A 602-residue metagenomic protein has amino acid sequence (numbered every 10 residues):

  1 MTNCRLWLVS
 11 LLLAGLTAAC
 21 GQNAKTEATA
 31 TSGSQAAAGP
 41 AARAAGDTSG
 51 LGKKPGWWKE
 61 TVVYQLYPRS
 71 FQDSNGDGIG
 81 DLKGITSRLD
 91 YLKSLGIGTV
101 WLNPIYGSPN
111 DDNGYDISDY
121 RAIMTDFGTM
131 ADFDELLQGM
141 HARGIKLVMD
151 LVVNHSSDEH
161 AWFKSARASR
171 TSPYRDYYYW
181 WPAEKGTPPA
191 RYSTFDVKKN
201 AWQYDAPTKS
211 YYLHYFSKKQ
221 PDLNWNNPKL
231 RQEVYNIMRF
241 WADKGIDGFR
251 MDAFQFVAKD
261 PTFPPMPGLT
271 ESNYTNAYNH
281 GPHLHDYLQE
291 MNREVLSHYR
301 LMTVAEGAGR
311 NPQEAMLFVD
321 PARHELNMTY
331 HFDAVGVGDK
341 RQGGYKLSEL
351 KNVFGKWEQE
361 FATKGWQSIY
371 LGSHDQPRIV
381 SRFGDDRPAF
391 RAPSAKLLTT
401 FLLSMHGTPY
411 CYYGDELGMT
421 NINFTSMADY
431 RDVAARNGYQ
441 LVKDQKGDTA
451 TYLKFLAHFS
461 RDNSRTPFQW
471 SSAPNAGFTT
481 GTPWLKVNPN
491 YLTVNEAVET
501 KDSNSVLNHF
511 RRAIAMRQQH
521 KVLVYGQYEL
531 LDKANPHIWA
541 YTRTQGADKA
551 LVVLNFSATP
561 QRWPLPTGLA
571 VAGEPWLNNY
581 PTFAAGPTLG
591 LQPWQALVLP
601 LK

Functional and structural regions predicted by a protein language model:
M1-L8: Bacterial N-terminal signal peptides that target proteins for export
T17-A19: C-terminal motif of bacterial Sec signal peptides marking the signal peptidase cleavage site
G21-R239, D243, F256-N311, P321 (+1 more regions): Acidic/aromatic-lined carbohydrate-recognition and catalytic surfaces of CAZymes acting on diverse glycans
W58, G268, N276, D286-M302 (+10 more regions): Loop/helix patches that line or flank the sugar-binding groove of alpha-linked glycan CAZymes
K164-K209, Q342-E360, D444, T449-N488: Core domains of carbohydrate- and sulfate-ester-processing enzymes
P560-Y580: Beta-strand-rich binding/interaction modules
A585-K602: C-terminal beta-strand-rich structural cap/linker in extracellular carbohydrate-active enzymes
